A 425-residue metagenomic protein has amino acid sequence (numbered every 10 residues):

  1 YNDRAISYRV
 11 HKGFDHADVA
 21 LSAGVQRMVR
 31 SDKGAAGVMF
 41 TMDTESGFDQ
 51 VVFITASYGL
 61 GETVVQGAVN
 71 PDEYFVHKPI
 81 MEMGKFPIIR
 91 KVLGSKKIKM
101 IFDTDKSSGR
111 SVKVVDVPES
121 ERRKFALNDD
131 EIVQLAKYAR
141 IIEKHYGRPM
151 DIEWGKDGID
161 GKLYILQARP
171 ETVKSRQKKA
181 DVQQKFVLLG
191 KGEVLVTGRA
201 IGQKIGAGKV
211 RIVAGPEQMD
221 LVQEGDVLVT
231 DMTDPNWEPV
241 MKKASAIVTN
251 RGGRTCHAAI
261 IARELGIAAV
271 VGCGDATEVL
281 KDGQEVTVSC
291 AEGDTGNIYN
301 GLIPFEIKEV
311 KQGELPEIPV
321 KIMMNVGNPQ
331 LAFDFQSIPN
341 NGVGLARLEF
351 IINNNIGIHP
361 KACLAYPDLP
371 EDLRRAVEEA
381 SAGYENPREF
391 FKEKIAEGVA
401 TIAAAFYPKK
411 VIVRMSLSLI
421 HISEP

Functional and structural regions predicted by a protein language model:
Y1-D3, S31-T104, L166-V196, K243-N250 (+5 more regions): Extended active-site and interfacial segments that coordinate phosphate-rich ligands in large catalytic machineries
Y1-S46, S57, S111-H145, P149: Extended, highly charged
T55-D151, G202-Q203, E389-K392: Conserved catalytic alpha/beta cores of large enzymes that bind or transform nucleotide phosphates and polynucleotides
K124-W154, P319-Q336, P387-F406: Phosphate-interacting basic helix/loop segments used at nucleotide- and nucleic-acid interfaces
G147-T172: Conserved metal-phosphate-binding beta-hairpin within the catalytic cores of diverse ATP-dependent phosphoryl-transfer
I159, V173-S175, L195-V227, D231-A346 (+2 more regions): Acidic, glycine-rich flexible loop/linker segments
N354, A365-L417: Active-site loops and adjacent core secondary-structure elements that bind or stabilize anionic groups
I420-P425: Conserved small/polar residues in nucleotide/adenosyl-binding loops
